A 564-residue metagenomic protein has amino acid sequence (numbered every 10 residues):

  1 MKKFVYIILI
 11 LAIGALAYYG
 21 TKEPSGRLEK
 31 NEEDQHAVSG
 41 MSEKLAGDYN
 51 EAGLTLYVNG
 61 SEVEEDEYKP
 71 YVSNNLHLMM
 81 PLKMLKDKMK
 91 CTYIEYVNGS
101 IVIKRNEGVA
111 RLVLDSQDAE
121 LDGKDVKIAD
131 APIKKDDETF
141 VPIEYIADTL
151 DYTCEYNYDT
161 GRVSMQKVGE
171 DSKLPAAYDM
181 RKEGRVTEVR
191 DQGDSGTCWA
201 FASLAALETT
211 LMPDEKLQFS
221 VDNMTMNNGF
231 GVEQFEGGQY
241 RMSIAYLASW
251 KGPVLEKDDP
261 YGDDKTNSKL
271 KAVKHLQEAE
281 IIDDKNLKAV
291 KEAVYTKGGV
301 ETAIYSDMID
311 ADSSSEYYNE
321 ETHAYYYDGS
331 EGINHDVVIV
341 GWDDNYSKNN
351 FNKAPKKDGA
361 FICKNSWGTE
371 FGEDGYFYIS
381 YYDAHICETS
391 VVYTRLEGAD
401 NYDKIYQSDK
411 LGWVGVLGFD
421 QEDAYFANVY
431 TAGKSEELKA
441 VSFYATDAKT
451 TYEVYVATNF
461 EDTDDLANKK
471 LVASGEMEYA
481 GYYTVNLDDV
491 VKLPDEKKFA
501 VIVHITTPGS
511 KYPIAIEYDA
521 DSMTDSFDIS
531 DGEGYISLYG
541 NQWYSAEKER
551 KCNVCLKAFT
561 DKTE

Functional and structural regions predicted by a protein language model:
M1-K3: Short, low-complexity patches enriched in S/T/P/G
V5, L16-A176: Primary recognition of N-terminal secretory signal peptides and signal-anchoring hydrophobic helices
I7-A12: Sec-dependent N-terminal signal peptides
L85, I146, L471-S474, N553: Extracellular/oxidizing-compartment recognition motifs
V168-Y479, Y512-D519: Catalytic-core signature of thiol
G481-Y483: Short strand-edge motifs at loop-to-beta-strand transitions and within beta-strands of extracellular beta-rich domains
V491-V503: Noncatalytic modules at the cell exterior or secretory-pathway interfaces, chiefly beta-strand-rich lectin/adhesion
H504-E564: Short, surface-exposed beta-strand/loop patches at domain edges that form aromatic-rich interfacial subsites
